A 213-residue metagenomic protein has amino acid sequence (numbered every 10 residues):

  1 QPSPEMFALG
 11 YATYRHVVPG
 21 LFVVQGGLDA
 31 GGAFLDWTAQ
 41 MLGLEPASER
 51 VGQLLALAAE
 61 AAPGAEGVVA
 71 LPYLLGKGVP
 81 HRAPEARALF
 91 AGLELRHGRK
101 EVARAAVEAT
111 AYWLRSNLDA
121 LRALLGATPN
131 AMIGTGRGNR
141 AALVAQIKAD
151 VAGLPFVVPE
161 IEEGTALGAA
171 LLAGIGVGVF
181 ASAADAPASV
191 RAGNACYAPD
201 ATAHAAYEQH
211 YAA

Functional and structural regions predicted by a protein language model:
P2-A213: Glycine/Thr-rich phosphate-binding loops that ligate phosphate moieties of nucleotide and other phosphorylated ligands
